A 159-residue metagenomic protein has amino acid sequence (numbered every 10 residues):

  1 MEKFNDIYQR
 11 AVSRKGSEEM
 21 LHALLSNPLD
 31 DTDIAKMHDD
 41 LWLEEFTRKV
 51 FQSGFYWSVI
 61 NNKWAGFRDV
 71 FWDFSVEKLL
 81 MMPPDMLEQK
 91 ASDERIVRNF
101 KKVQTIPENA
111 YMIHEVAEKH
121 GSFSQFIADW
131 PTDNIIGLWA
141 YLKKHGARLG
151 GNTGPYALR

Functional and structural regions predicted by a protein language model:
M1-I96: N-terminal polyanion-binding entry modules of DNA glycosylases/AP lyases and select other DNA-binding proteins
W72-H145: Alpha-helical ds-nucleic-acid-binding substructure associated with the helix-hairpin-helix region of base-excision DNA
G154-R159: Short hydrophobic alpha-helical segments that form membrane-spanning helices or hydrophobic packing faces of helical
